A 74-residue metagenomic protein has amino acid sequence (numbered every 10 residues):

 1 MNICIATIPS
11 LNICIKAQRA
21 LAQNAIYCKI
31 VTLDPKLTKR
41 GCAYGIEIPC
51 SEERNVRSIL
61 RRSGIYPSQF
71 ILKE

Functional and structural regions predicted by a protein language model:
M1, Q23, G41-A43, I65: Short connector loops at helix/strand junctions that flank enzyme active sites, especially segments positioning acidic
M1-N2, E74: Absolute protein N-terminus
N2-P9, I13, C42-I48: Solvent-exposed beta-strand motifs enriched in subsets of small alpha/beta binding domains, especially certain
S10-Y27: Short amphipathic alpha-helix segments
Q18, T38, R57: Short glycine-/small-residue-rich flexible loop motifs, especially phosphate/cofactor-binding loops
Y27-K36: A short glycine-rich beta-strand->turn/loop micro-motif centered on a GG-aromatic cluster
P35-G41, I71-E74: Short proline/glycine- and acidic-rich turn/helix-capping motifs at secondary-structure junctions
E47-E74: C-terminal structural segments of small proteins and small subunits
